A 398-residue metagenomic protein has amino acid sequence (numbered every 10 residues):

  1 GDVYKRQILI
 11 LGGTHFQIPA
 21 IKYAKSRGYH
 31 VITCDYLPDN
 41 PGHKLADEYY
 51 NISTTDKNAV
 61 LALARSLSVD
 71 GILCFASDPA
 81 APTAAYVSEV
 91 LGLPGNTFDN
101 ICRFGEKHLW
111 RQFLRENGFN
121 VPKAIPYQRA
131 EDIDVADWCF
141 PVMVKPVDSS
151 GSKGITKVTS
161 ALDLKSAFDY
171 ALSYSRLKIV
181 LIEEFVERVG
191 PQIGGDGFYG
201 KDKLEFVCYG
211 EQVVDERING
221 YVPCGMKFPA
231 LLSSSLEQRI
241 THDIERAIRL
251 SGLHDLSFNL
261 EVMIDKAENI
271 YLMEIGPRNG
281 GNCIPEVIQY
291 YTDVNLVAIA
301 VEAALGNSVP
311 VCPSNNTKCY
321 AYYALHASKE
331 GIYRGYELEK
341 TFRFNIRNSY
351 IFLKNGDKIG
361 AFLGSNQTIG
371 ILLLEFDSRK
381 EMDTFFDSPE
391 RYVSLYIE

Functional and structural regions predicted by a protein language model:
G1-Y4: Short, small-residue-biased leader/transition segments that mark boundaries at the very start of proteins
I10-Q17: Glycine-rich adenosine-cofactor-binding loop
C34-N40: Short, polar loop motifs at secondary-structure junctions
H43-P126, F362-T368, E381: Conserved N-proximal alpha/beta basic substrate-recognition cap immediately N-terminal to, or forming the N-lobe
G105-L181, K201, A230-H242, R246 (+1 more regions): Active-site nucleotide/adenylate-binding loops and adjacent lid/helix of ATP-dependent enzymes
E116, I133, V301-E398: Peripheral (often C-terminal) accessory segments that flank ATP-dependent C-N-forming ligase machineries
S150-S152, G276-T292, N355: Glycine-rich phosphate/pyrophosphate-binding beta-alpha loops
A171-I179, V186-A230, Q238-Y271, G276-I284 (+1 more regions): Phosphate-binding core of ATP-grasp and ATP-grasp-like enzymes
